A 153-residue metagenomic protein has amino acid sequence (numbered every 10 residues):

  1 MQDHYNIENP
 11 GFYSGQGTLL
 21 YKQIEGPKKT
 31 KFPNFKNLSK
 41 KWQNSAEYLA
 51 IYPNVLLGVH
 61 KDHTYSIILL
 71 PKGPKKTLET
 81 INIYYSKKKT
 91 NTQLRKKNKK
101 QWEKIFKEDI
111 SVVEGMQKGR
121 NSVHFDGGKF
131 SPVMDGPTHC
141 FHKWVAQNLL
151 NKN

Functional and structural regions predicted by a protein language model:
M1-N153: C-terminal catalytic domain of Rieske-type non-heme iron oxygenases
